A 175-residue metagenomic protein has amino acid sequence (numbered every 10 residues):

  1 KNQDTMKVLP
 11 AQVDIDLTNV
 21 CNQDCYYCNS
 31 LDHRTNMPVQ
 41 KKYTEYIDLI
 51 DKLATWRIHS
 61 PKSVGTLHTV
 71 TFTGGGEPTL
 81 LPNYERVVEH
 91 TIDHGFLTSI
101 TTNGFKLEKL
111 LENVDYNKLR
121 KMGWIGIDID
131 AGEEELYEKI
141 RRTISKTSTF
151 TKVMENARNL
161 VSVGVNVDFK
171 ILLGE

Functional and structural regions predicted by a protein language model:
K1-W124: Conserved alpha-helical substructure of the radical SAM core
L81-E175: Conserved AdoMet/S-adenosylmethionine-binding subsite of the radical SAM
